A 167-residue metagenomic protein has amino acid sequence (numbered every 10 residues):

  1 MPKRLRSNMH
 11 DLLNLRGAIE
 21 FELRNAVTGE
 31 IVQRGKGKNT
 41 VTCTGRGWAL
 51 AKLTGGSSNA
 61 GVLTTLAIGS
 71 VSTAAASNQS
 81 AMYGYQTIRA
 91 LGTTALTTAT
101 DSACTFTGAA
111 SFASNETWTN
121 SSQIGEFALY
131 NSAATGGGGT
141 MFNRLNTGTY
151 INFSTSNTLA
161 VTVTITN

Functional and structural regions predicted by a protein language model:
M1-G125, N131-N167: Small cysteine-rich, disulfide-bonded extracellular modules of the LU/uPAR three-finger superfamily and closely related
